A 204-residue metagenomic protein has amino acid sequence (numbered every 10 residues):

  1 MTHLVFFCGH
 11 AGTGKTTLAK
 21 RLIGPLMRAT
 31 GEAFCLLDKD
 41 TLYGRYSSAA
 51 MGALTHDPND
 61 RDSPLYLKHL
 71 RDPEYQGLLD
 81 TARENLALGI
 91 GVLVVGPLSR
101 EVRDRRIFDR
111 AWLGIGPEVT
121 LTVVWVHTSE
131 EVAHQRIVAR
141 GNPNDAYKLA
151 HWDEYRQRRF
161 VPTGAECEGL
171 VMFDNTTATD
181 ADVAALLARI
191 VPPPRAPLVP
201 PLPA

Functional and structural regions predicted by a protein language model:
F7: Hydrophobic anchor at the beta1->P-loop junction of P-loop NTPases
H10-A11: The conserved Walker
T16: Walker A/P-loop
I23-P73: Conserved substrate/cofactor phosphate-moiety recognition/catalytic segment in nucleotide-dependent phosphotransferases
R61, L65, I115-G164: A glycine- and Lys/Arg-enriched "phosphate-lid" helix/loop adjacent to the NTP-binding pocket of small-molecule kinases
Y66-G116: Glycine-rich phosphate-binding loop used to anchor ATP phosphates in small-molecule kinases, encompassing both
A139-L186, L198-A204: Small-molecule kinase domains that catalyze NTP-dependent phosphoryl transfer to phosphate-bearing small molecules
